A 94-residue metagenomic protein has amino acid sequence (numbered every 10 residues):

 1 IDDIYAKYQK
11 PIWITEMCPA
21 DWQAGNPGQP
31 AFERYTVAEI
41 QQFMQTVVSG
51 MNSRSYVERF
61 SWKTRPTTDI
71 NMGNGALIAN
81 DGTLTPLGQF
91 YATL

Functional and structural regions predicted by a protein language model:
I1-Q23, S49-W62: Active-site region of glycoside hydrolase catalytic domains
G25-Y35, T46, G50-L94: Aromatic-rich peripheral "rim/lid" segments of glycoside hydrolase catalytic domains that contact and position glycan
V37-I40: Solvent-exposed, acidic/flexible segments
